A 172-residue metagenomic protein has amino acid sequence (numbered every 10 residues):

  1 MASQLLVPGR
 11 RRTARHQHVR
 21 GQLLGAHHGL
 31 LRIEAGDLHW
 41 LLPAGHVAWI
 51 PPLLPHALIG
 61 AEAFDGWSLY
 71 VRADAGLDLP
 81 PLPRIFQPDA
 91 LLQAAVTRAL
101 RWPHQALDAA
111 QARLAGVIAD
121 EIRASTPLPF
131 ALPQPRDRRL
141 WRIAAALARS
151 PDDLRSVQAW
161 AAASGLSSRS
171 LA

Functional and structural regions predicted by a protein language model:
M1-I85: N-terminal regulatory/effector-sensing and dimerization cores that precede helix-turn-helix DNA-binding domains
R11, D89-A90, Q158: Solvent-exposed, flexible loop/coil residues
R12, E34, L132, R149 (+1 more regions): Generic anion/oxyanion-binding catalytic loop in active/binding sites
H18, D37, L53, R113 (+3 more regions): Short beta->alpha linker loops
I85-L154: An amphipathic alpha-helical interaction segment
L154-A172: Basic/polar phosphate-binding segments, predominantly the helix-turn-helix DNA-binding elements of transcriptional
